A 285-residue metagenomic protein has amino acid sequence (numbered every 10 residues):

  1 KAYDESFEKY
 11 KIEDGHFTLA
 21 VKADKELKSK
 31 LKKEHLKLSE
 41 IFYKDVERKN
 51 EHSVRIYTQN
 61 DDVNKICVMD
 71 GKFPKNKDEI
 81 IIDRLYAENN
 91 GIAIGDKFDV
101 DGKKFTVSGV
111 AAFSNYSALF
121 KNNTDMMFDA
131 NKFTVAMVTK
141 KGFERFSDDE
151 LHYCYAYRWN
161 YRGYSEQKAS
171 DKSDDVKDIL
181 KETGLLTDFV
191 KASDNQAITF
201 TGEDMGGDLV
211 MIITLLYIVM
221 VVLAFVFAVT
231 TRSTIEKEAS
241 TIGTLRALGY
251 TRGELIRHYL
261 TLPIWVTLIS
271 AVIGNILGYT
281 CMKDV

Functional and structural regions predicted by a protein language model:
K1-L223, S233, R252-G253, V285: Membrane transport/envelope proteins' first extracytoplasmic loop
E8, S240-A247: Short amphipathic alpha-helical coupling elements at transmembrane boundaries
G95, G249, G274: Conserved G/P- and acidic residue-centered "switch" motifs that form tight phosphate/ATP-binding loops in soluble
Y217-M220, L260, I264, L268: Residue-level signature of the transmembrane alpha-helical core of multi-pass small-molecule transporters
V226-V229, Y259: Short hydrophobic/aromatic, small-residue-rich stretches within specific transmembrane helices of secondary active
A228-T234, E238-S240, I264-V285: Small-residue-rich transmembrane alpha-helices
R246, Y250-W265: Amphipathic cytosolic juxtamembrane alpha-helices at the membrane-cytosol interface of multi-pass membrane transporters
